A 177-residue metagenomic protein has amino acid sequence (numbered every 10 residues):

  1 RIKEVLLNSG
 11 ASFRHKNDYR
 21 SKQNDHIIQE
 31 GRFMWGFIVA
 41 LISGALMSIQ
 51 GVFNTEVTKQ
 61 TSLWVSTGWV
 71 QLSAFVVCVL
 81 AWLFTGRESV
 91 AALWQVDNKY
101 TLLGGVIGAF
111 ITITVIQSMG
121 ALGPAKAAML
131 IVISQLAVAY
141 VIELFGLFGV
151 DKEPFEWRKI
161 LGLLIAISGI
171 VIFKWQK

Functional and structural regions predicted by a protein language model:
R1-S9: Extreme N-terminal basic, low-complexity initiation segments that serve as generic localization/processing leaders
R14, N24-I42, K59, W64 (+6 more regions): Membrane-interface interhelical linkers
I42-I49, F53, V96-A125, I172: Hydrophobic alpha-helical transmembrane segments of multi-pass membrane transport proteins, especially secondary
V52-L72: Juxtamembrane helix-loop-helix junctions in multi-pass membrane proteins
K59-L63, T114-I133: Structural motif at transmembrane-helix junctions in multi-pass transporters
T67-G68, A128-M129, E156-K159: Hydrophobic/aromatic positions within or immediately flanking transmembrane alpha-helices of multi-pass small-molecule
S73-V77, L130-F145, L164: Alpha-helical transmembrane segments of compact multi-pass small-molecule transporters, enriched in specific families
